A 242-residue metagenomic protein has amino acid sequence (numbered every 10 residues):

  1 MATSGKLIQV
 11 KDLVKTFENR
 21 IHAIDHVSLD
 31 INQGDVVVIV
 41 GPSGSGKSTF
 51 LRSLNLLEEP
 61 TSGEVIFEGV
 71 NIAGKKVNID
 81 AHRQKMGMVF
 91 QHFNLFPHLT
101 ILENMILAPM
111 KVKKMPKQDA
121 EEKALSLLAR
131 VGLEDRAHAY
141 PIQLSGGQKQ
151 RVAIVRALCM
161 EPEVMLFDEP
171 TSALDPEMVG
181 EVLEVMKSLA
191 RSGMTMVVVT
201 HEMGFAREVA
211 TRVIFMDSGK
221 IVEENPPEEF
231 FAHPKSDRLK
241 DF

Functional and structural regions predicted by a protein language model:
G5-P227: ABC family nucleotide-binding domain
D217, E224, E228-F242: C-terminal boundary and immediately downstream tail of ABC-type ATPase nucleotide-binding domains
